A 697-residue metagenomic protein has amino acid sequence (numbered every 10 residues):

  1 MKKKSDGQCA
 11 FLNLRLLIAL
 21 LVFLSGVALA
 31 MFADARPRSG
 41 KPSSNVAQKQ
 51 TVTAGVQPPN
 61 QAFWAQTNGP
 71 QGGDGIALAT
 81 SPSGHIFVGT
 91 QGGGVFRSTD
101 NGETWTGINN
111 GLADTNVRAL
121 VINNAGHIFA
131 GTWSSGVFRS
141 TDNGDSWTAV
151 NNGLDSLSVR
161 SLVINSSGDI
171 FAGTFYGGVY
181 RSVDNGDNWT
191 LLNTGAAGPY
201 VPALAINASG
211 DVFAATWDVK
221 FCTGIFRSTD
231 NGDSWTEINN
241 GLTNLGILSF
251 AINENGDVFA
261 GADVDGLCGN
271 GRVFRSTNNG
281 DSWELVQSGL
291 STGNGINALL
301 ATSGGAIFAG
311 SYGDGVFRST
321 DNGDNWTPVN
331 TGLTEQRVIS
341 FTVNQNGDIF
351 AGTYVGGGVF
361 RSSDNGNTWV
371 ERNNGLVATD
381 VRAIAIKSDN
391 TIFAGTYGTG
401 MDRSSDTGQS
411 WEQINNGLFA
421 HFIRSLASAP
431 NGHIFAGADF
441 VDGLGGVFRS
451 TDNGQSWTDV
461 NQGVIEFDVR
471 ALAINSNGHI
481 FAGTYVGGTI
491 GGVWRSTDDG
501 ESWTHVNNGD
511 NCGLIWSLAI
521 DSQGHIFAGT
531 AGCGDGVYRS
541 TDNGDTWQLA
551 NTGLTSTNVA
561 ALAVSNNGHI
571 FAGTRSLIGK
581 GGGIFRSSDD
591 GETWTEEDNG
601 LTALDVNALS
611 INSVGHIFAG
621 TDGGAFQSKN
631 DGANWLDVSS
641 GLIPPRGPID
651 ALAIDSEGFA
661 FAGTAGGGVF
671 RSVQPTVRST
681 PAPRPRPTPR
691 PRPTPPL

Functional and structural regions predicted by a protein language model:
R36-R38, S43-P59, T676-P696: Ser/Thr-rich, Proline-interspersed low-complexity disordered segments
N68-A79, G111-V121, G153-V163, G195-L204 (+10 more regions): Short coil-to-beta transitions that initiate beta-strands within beta-rich domains
G69, N344, F350, V355-G357 (+2 more regions): Blade-level signature of beta-propeller repeat domains, shared across WD40, Kelch, NHL, RCC1 and BNR/Asp-box propellers
T80-S83, I122-A125, I164-S167, I206-S209 (+10 more regions): Residue-level detector of Asp-centered blade-edge/turn motifs that repeat once per structural unit in beta-propeller
H85-F87, F96, I128-F129, F138 (+19 more regions): Conserved beta-propeller blade signature
G94-R97, S135-R139, G178-R181, T223-R227 (+10 more regions): A short loop-to-beta-strand structural motif that recurs across blades of beta-propeller domains
T99-E103, T141-D145, V183-D187, T229-D233 (+10 more regions): Short loop/turn segments that connect beta-strands within beta-propeller blades
